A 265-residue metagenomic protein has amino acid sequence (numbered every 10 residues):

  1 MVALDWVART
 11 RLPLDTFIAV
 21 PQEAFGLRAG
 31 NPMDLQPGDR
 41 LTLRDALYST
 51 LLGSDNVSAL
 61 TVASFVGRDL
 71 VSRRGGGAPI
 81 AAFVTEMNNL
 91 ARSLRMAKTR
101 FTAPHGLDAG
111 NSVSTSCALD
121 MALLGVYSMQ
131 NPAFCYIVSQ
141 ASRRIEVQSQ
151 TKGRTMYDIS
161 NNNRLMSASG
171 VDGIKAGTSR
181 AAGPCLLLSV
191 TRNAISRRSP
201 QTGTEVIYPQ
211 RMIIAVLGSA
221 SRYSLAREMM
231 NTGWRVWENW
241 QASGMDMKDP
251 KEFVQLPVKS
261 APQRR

Functional and structural regions predicted by a protein language model:
M1-L119: Active-site-adjacent loops and short helices of periplasmic peptidoglycan-processing enzymes
S64-R264: Penicillin-recognizing serine hydrolase domain
